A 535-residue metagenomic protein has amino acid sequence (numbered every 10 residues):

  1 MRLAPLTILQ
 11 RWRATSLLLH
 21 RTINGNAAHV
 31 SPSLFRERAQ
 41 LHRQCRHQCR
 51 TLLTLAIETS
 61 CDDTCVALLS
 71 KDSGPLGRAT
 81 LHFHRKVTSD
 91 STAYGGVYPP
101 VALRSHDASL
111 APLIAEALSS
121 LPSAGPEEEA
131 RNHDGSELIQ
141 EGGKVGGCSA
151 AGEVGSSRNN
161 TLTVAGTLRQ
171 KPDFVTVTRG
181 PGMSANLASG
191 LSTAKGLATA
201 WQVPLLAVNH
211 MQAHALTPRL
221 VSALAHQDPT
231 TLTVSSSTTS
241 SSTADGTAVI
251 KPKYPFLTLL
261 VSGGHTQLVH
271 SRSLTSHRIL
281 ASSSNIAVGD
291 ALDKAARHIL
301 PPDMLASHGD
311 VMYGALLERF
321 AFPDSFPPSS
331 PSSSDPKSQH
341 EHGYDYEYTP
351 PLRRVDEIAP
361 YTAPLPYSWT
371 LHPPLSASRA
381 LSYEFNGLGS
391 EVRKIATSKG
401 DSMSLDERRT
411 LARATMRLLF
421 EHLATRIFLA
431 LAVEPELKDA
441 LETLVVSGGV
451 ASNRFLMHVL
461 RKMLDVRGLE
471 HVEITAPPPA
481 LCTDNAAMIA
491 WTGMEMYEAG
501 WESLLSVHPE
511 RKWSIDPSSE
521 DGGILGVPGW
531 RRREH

Functional and structural regions predicted by a protein language model:
M1-L52: N-terminal mitochondrial targeting presequence
L53-K171, V177-P181: N-terminal beta-alpha supersecondary unit
D63-S70, L216, T258-L260, T266-H270: Short beta-strand scaffold segments in enzyme catalytic cores
L138, G146, G152-T163, R319-L444 (+2 more regions): A contiguous, well-structured pocket-lining segment that forms one wall/lid of small-molecule binding clefts in soluble
V177-V203, V221, R454-L464: Short Gly/Thr/Asp-enriched flexible loops that form oxyanion-binding sites at enzyme active sites
A207-V208, T443, L460-I489, S503-V507: Conserved phosphate-binding/catalytic loops in two-lobed NTP-binding clefts
V208-F256: Conserved phosphate-binding catalytic cores of ATP/NTP-utilizing and phosphoryl-transfer enzymes
M496-H535: Acidic, glycine/GT-rich loop-and beta-edge segments that sit at the periphery of enzyme/chaperone cores
